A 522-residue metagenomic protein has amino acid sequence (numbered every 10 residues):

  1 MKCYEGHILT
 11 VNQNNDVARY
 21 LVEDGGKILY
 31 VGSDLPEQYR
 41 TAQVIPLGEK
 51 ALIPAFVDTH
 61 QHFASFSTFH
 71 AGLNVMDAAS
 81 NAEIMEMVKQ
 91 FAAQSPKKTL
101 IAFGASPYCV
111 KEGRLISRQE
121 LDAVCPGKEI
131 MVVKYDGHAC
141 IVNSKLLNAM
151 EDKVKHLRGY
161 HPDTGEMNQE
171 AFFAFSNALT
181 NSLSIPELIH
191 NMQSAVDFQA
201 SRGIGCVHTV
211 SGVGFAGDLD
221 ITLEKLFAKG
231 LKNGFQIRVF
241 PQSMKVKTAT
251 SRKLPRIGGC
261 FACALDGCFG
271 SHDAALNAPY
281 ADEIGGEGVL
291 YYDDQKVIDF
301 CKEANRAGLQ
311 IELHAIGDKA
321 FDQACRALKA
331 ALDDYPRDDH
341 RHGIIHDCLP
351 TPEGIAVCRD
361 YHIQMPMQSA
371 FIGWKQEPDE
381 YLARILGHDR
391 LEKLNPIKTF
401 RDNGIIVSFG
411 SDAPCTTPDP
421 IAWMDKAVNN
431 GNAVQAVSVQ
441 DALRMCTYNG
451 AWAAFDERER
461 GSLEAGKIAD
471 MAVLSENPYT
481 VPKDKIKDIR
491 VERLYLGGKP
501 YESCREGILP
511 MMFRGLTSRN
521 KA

Functional and structural regions predicted by a protein language model:
K2-Y4, L9-D24, I28-N233, V239-K247 (+7 more regions): Divalent metal-binding segments
T10-N14, R252-L254, W452, K483-I486: Short loop/turn motifs at secondary-structure junctions and domain boundaries
V22, C263, L494: Short aromatic-centered micro-motifs
H62, I257-D273, I363-G373: Non-cysteine beta-strand/loop elements that form the S-adenosyl-L-methionine
V133, T209-V210, F240-Q242, G258-A264 (+6 more regions): Generic beta-strand/beta-sheet core signal
L231-G259, R341-C348, I385-G404: Phosphate/diphosphate-binding loops
K302-Q310, K319-F321, R326-H342, E353 (+4 more regions): His/Asp/Glu-enriched, well-ordered alpha-helical/loop segment that forms or immediately abuts the divalent-metal
S503-N520: Glycine- and charge-enriched low-complexity intrinsically disordered segments
